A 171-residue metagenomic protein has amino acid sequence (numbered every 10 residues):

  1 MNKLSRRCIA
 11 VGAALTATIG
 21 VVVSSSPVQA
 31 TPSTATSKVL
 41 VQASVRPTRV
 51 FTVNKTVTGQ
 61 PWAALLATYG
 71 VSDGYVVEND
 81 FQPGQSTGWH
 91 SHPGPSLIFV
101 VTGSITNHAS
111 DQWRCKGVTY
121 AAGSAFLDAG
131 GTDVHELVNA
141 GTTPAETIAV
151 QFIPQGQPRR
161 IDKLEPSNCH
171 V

Functional and structural regions predicted by a protein language model:
L4-C8, I19-D73, K116-V118, K163-V171: A short, N-terminal "cap"/entry segment at the start of jelly-roll beta-barrel domains of the cupin/DSBH fold
T58-P61, T68-P93, L97: Short, surface-exposed binding/anchoring microloops in extracellular/periplasmic proteins
T68-V71, S91, F99, V118-T119 (+1 more regions): Extracellular/periplasmic catalytic domains that process cell-envelope and extracellular macromolecules
G70-V71, F81, S110-T132: Short acidic-glycine-tyrosine-enriched beta hairpin
V76-E78, L97, G117, A125-L127 (+1 more regions): Conserved hydrophobic/aromatic beta-strand scaffold that supports enzyme active sites
W89, N107-H108, K116, D128 (+1 more regions): Short beta-strand His + acidic residue motifs that chelate non-heme Fe in jelly-roll/DSBH and cupin folds
H92-W113, A122-S124: Glycine- and acidic-residue-biased ligand/ion/polar-headgroup-sensing regions
A121, G130-P158: Ligand-binding loop in jelly-roll beta-barrel domains
